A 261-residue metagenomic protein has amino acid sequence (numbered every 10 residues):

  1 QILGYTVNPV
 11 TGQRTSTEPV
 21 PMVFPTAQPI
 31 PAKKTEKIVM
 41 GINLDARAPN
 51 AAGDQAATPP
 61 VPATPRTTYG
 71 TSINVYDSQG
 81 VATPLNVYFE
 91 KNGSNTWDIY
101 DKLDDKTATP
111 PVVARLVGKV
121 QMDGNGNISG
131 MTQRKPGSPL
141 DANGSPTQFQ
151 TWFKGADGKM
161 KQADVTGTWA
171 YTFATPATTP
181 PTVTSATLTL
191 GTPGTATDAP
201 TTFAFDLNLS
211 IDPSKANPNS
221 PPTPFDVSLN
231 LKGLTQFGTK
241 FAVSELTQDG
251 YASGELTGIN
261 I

Functional and structural regions predicted by a protein language model:
Q1-I261: Small/polar low-complexity and glycine-rich loop motifs
